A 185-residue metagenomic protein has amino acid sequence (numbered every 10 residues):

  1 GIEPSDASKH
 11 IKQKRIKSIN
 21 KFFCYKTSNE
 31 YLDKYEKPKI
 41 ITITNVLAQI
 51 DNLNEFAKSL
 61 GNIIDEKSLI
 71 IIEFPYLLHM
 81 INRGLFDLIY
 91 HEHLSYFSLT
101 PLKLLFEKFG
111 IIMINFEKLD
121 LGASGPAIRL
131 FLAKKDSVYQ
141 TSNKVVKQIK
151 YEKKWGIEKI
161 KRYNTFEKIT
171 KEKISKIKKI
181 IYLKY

Functional and structural regions predicted by a protein language model:
G1-T27: Class I SAM-dependent methyltransferase SAM/SAH-binding core
K26-K37: Short amphipathic alpha-helix with an adjacent loop that forms part of the alpha/beta core around
K39-T42: A conserved beta-strand element that flanks and buttresses the S-adenosyl-L-methionine
V46: Hydrophobic adenine-recognition pocket in adenosine-nucleotide-binding enzymes
N54-I71: A short glycine-rich, Lys/Arg-flanked "PGG" loop and its adjoining helix->strand segment in the class I
I72-S95, L99-L102, F106: Short, glycine-/aromatic-enriched active-site segment of Class I SAM-dependent methyltransferases
I111-G122: Conserved S-adenosyl-L-methionine
G122-K173: Flexible, glycine-/basic-rich loop-and-beta segments that form/coincide with the SAM-dependent methyltransferase
